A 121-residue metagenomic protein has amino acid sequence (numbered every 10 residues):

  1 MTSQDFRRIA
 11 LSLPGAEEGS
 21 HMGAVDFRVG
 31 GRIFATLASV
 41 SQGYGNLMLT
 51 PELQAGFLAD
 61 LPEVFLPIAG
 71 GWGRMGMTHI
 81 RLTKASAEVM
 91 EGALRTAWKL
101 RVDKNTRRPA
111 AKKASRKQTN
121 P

Functional and structural regions predicted by a protein language model:
M1-P121: Charge-dense, helix-prone N-terminal extensions
